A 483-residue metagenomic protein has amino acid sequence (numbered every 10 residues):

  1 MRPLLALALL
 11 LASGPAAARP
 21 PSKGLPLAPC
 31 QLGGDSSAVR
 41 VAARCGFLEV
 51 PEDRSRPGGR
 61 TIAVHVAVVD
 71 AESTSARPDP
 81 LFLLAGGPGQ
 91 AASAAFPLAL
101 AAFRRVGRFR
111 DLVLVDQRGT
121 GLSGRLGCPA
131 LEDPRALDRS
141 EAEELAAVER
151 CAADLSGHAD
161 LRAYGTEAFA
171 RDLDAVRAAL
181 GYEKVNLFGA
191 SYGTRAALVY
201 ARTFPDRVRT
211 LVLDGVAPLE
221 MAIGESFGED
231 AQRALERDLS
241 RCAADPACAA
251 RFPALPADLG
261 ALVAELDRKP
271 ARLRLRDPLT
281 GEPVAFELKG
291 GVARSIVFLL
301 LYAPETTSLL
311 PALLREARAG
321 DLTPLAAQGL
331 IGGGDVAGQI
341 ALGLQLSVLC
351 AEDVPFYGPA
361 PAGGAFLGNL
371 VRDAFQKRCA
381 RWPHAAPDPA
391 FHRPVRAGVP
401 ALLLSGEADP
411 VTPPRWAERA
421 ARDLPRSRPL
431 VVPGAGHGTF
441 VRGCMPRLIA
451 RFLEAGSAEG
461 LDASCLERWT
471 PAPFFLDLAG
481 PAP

Functional and structural regions predicted by a protein language model:
M1-L7: Sec-dependent signal peptide recognition, specifically the positively charged N-region followed immediately by
R19-V292, S347-P483: Gly/Pro-rich cap/lid or specificity-loop segments adjacent to the active site
H158, K269, P304, L313-T323 (+3 more regions): Short loop/turn hinge sites at secondary-structure boundaries
L301-R315, A319, P355-A360: Short helix-capping/linker segments at secondary-structure and domain boundaries
D321-P355: Long, low-complexity segments enriched in small/aliphatic residues
